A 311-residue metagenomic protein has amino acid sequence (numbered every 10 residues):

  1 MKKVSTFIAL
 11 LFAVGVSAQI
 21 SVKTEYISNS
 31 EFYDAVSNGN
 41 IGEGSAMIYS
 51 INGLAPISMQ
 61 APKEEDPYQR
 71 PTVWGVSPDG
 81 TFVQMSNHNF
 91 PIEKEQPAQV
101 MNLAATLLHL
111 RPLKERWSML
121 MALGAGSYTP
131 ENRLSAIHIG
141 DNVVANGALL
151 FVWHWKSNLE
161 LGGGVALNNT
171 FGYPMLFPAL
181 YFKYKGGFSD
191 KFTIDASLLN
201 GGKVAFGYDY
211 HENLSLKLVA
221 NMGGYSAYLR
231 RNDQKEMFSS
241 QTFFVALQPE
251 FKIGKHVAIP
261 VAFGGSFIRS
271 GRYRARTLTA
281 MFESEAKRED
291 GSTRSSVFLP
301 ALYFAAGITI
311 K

Functional and structural regions predicted by a protein language model:
Q19-F90, K191, T309-K311: Short glycine/proline- and aromatic-enriched beta-strand/turn motifs that initiate or cap beta-hairpins
I20, Q60-K63, E115-M119, S157-G162 (+4 more regions): Repeated loop/turn-to-beta-strand initiation elements of outer-membrane beta-barrel proteins
V22-T24, W74-P78, L120-L123, L161-G163 (+4 more regions): Membrane-embedded beta-strand positions of outer-membrane beta-barrel proteins
T24-S30, P78-S86, A125-E131, V165-F171 (+5 more regions): Transmembrane beta-strands of outer-membrane beta-barrel pores
F32, M85, L198-T279, S284 (+1 more regions): Outer-membrane beta-barrel translocator/channel fold
E43-Y49, P97-L103, I139-A145, P174-P178 (+3 more regions): Residues that define the transmembrane beta-barrel architecture of outer-membrane proteins
I51, A55, A179-G187, P249 (+1 more regions): Outer-membrane beta-barrel "beta-signal"
A55-M59, H109-R111, L149, W153 (+6 more regions): Residue-level signature of outer-membrane beta-barrel architecture
